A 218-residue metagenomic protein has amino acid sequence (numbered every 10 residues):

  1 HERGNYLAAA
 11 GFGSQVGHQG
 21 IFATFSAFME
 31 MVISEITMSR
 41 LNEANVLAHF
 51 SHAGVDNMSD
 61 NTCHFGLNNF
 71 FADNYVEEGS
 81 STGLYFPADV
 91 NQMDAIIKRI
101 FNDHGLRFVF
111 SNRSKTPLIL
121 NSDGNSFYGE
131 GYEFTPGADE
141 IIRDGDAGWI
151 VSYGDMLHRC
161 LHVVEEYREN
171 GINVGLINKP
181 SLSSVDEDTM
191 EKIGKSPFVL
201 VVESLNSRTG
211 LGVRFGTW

Functional and structural regions predicted by a protein language model:
H1-F71, D186-T189, G194-K195, V213: Thiamine diphosphate
E2-R3, S26-E30, N91, G154-H158 (+1 more regions): Gly/Ser/Thr-rich loops at beta-strand to alpha-helix junctions that form or flank small-molecule/cofactor-binding
Y6, I33-S34, N91-I97, F134-A138: Glycine-rich, charged/polar anion/phosphate-binding loops that engage phosphate groups from diverse ligands
G13-I21, S39-L47, V76-G79, D103 (+1 more regions): Secondary-structure transition/capping motifs at alpha-helix termini and the adjoining loop/turn into the next element
S14, S39-N42, A72-E78, R99-D103 (+3 more regions): Solvent-exposed alpha-helices and their adjacent loops that cap or buttress functional pockets in soluble metabolic
I21-A23, A48-F50, L84-A88, F108-S111 (+2 more regions): General beta-strand structural signal in soluble alpha/beta enzymes
D56-C63, D103-W218: Thiamine diphosphate
N74, G79-S126: Structural signature of the thiamine diphosphate
